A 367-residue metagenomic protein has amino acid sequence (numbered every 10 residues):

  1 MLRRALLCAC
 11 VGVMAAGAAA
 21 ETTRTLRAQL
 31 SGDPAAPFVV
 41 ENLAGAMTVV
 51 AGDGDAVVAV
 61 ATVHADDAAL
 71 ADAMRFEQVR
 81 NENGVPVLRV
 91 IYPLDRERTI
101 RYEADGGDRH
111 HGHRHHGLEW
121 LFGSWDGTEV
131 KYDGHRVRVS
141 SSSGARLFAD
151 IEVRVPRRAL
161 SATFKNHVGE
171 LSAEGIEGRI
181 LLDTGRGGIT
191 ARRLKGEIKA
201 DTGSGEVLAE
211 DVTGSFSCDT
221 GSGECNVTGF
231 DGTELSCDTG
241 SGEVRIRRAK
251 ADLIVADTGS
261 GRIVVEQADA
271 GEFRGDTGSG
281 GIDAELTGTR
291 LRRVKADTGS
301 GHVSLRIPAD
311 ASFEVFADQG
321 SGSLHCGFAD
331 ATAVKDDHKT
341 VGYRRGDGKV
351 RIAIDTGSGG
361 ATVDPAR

Functional and structural regions predicted by a protein language model:
M1-R367: Intrinsically disordered, low-complexity terminal regions
